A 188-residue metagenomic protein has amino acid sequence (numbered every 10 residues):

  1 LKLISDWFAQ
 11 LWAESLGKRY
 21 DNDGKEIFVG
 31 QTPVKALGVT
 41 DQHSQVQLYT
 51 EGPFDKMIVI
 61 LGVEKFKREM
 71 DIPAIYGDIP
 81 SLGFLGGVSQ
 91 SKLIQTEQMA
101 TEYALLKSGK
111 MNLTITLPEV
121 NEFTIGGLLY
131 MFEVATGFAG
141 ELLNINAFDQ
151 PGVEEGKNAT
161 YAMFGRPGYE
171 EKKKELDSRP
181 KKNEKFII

Functional and structural regions predicted by a protein language model:
L1-I188: A SIS-like phosphosugar-recognition module
